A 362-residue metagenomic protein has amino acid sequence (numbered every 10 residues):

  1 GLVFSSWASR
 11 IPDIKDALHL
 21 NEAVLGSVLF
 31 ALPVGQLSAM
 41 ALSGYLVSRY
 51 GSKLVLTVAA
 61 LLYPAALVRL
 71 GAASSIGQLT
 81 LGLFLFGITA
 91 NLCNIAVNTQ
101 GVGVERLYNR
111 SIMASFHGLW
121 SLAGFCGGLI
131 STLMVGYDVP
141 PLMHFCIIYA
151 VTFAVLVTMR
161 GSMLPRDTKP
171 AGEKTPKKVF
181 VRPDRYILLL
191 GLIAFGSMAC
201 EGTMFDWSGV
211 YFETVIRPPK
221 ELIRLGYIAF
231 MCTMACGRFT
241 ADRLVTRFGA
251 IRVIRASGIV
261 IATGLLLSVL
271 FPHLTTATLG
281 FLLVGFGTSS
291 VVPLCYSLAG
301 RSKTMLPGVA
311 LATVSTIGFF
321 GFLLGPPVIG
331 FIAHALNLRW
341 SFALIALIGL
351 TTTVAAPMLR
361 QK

Functional and structural regions predicted by a protein language model:
S9-A23, D206-E221: Short amphipathic helix-loop junctions that connect adjacent transmembrane helices in Major Facilitator Superfamily/SLC
I14-K15, L46-V47, L133-D138, F212-E213 (+3 more regions): Interfacial helix-cap and linker-helix signal at transmembrane-aqueous boundaries of multi-pass secondary transporters
H19, G51, A72-G77, R217 (+3 more regions): Helix-breaking motifs and short loop linkers at transmembrane-helix boundaries and internal kinks in secondary membrane
S38-G77: Conserved MFS/SLC helix-loop-helix module at the cytosolic interface between two early adjacent transmembrane helices
A39-S52, V135, G237-A250, A333: Helix-to-loop junctions at the C-terminal end of transmembrane segments in multipass secondary transporters
L54-V68, R252-L267: Structural signature of the two symmetry-related core transmembrane helices
L83-L119: Cytoplasmic helix-loop-helix junction between adjacent transmembrane helices in 12-TM secondary transporters
S115-L164: Helix-loop-helix hairpin linking two adjacent transmembrane segments in secondary transporters
